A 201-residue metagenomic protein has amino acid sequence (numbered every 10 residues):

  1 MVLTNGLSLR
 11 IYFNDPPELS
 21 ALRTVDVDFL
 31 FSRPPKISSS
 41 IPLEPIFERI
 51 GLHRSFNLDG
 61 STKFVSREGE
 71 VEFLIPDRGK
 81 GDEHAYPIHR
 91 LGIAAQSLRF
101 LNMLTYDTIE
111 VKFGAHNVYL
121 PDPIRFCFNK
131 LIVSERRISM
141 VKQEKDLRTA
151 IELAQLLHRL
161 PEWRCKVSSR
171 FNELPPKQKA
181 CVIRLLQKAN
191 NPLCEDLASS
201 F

Functional and structural regions predicted by a protein language model:
M1-F201: Compositionally biased terminal segments of proteins
